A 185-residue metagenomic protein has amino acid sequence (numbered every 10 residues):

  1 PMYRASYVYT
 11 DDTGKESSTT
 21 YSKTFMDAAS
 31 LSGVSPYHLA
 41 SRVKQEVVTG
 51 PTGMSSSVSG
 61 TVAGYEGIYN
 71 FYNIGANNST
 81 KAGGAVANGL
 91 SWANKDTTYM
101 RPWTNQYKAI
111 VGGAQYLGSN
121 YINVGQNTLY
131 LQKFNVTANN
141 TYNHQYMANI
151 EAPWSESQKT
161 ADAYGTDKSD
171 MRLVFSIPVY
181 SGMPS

Functional and structural regions predicted by a protein language model:
P1, Q45-T49, Q115-I122: Glycine-rich, acidic and aromatic/proline-enriched surface loops and short helix-turn segments that act as binding
P1-R4, S35, N70: Poly-acidic low-complexity segments
P1-S22: N-terminal export signals and maturation junctions of secreted/periplasmic proteins
K15-K23, G33-Y37, M100-K108: Soluble non-cytosolic domains of exported or imported proteins
M26, S30-P51: Short, functionally critical alpha-helical segments immediately adjacent to catalytic or ligand/cofactor-binding
Q45-E46, S59, Y130-L131: Flexible domain-boundary/linker segments
T52-V62: Short, solvent-exposed loop/turn and secondary-structure capping segments
V62-S185: Non-catalytic cell-wall polysaccharide-engagement segments
